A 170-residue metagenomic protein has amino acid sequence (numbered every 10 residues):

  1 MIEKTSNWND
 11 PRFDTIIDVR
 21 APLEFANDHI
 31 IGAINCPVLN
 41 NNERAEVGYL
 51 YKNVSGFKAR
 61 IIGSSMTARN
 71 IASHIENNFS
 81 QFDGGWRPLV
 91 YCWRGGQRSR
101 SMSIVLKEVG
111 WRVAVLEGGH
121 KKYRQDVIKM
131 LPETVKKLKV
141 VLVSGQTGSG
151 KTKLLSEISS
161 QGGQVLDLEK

Functional and structural regions predicted by a protein language model:
M1-A114, V135-K137, L142, Q146-K153 (+1 more regions): Cytosolic catalytic domains that perform sulfur/thiol-centered chemistry
V115-I128: Long, charge-dense
M130-P132: A generic local secondary-structure boundary/capping motif
